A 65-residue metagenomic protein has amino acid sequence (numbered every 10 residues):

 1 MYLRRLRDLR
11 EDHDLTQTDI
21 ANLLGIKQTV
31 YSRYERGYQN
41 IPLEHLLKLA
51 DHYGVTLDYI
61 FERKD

Functional and structural regions predicted by a protein language model:
M1, D12, Y38-I41, H52: Helix-turn-helix/winged-helix DNA-binding modules
Y2, L6, T56-L57: Hydrophobic side chains within well-formed alpha-helices
R4-L23, K48: Short basic helix-loop element that most often maps to the first helix and adjoining turn of HTH DNA-binding modules
L6, I20-A21, Y31-Y34, I60: Conserved hydrophobic/aromatic packing and binding residues within compact polymer-binding modules
G25-N40: Recognition helix of helix-turn-helix/homeodomain-like DNA-binding domains that insert into the DNA major groove
E35, Y53, F61-K64: DNA major-groove recognition helix of helix-turn-helix
E44-Y59: DNA major-groove recognition helix of helix-turn-helix/homeodomain DNA-binding modules
